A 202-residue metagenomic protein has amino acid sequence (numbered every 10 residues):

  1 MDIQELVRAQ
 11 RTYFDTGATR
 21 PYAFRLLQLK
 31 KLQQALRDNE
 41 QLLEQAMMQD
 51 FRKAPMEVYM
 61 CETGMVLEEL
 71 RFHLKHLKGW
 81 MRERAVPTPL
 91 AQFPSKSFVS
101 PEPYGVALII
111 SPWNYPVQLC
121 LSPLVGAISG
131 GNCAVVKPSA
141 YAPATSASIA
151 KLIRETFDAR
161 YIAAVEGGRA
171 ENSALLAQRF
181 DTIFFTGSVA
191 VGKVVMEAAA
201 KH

Functional and structural regions predicted by a protein language model:
M1-F98: N-terminal Rossmann-like NAD(P)+-binding subdomain of aldehyde/semialdehyde dehydrogenases
R11-D15, M48, R52, M56 (+5 more regions): A broad detector of the eukaryotic-type serine/threonine protein kinase catalytic domain
R25, L70, G131, I162 (+1 more regions): Residue-level signal for inorganic ion chemistry
D38, L42, M65, Y115 (+3 more regions): Short alpha-helical
Q45, Q118, P143-A147, S173 (+2 more regions): Alpha-helical elements of the RecA-like P-loop NTPase motor core of helicases
T88-T156, F185, H202: Conserved small-residue-rich beta-alpha loop and adjacent elements that most often cradle the phosphate/pyrophosphate
V106, T156-H202: Conserved NAD(P)+-binding/catalytic subdomain of aldehyde/semialdehyde dehydrogenases
